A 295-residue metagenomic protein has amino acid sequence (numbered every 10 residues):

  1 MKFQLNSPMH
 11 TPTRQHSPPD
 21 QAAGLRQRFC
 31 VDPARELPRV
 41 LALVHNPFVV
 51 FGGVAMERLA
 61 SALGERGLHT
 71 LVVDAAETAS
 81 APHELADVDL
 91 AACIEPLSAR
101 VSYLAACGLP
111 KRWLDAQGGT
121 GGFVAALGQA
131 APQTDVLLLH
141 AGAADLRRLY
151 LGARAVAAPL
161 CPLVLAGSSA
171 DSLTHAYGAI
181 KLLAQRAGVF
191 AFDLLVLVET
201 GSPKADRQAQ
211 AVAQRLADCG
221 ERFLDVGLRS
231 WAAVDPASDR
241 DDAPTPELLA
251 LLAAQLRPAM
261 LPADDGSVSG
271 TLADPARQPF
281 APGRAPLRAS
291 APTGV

Functional and structural regions predicted by a protein language model:
K2-A42, A187-V295: C-terminal lobe/tail of nucleotide-utilizing enzymes
A34-F48, E65-V136, A143, Q214 (+2 more regions): P-loop/Walker-type NTP enzyme "switch/lid" segment
L41, L71-V73, S102-L104, C161-V164 (+2 more regions): Hydrophobic/aromatic beta-strand patches that form the interior of the parallel beta-sheet core in alpha/beta enzyme
A42-G52, L165-L173: Short, glycine-rich nucleotide/cofactor-binding loops
F51, A79-H83, S202-D206: Short, charged/polar "capping" segments at the starts of alpha-helices and the immediately preceding loops
V54-E65, Y177-Q185: Histidine-anchored nucleotide/phosphate-binding helix
M56-L59, A81-L85, V198-G201: Extended, low-complexity, amphipathic alpha-helical coiled-coil/linker regions that act as scaffolds and localization
G119-S230: Conserved catalytic-core segment of NTP-binding enzymes
